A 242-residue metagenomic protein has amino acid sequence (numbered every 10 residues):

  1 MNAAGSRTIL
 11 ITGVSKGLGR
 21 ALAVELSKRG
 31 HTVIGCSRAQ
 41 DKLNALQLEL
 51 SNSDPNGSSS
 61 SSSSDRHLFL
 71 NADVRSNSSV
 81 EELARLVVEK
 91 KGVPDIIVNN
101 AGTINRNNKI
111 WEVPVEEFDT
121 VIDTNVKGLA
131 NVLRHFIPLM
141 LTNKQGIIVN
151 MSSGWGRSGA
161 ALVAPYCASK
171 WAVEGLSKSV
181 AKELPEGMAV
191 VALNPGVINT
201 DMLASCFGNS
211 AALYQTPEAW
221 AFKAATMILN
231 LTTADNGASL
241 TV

Functional and structural regions predicted by a protein language model:
G13-K16: Conserved glycine-rich cofactor-binding loop
R29-L46: Conserved glycine-rich Rossmann-like NAD(P)H-binding loop of the short-chain dehydrogenase/reductase
D41, N71-E82, V115: The beta1-alpha1 cofactor-binding region of Rossmann-like NAD(H)/NADP(H)-dependent oxidoreductases
N108-I110, E117-D119: Substrate-binding pocket helix/loop in short-chain dehydrogenase/reductase
L133, S169: Active-site helix of classical SDR
S153: Residue(s) in the substrate-gating loop at a strand-loop-helix junction that position the organic substrate next
E186-M188, A192-L193, T200, N209-V242: C-terminal helical subdomain
